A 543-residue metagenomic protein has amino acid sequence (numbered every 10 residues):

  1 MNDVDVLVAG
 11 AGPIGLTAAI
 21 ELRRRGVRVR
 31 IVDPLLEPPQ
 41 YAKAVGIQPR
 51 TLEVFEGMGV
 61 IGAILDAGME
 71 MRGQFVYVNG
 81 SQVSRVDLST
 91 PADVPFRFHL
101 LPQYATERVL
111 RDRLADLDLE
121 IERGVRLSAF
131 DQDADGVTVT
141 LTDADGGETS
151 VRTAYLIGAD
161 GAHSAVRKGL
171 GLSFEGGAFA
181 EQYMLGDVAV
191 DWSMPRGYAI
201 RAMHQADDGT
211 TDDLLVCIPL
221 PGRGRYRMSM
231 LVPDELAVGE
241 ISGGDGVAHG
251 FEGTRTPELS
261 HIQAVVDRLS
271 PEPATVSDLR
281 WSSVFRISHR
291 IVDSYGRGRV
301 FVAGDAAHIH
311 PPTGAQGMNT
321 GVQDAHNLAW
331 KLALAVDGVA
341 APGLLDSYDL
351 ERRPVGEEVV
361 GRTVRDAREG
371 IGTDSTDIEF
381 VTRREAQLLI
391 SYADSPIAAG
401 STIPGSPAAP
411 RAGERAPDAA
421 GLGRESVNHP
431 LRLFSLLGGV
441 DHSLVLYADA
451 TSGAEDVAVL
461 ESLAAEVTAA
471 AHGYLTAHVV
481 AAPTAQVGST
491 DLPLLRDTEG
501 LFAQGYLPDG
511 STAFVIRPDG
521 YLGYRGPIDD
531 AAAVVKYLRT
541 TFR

Functional and structural regions predicted by a protein language model:
M1-R384, H478: Core Rossmann-like FAD-binding/catalytic domain of the broad FAD-dependent monooxygenase superfamily
N2-D5, A9, I20, R24-R25 (+9 more regions): Helical substrate-recognition/capping region of FAD-dependent monooxygenase/halogenase enzymes
